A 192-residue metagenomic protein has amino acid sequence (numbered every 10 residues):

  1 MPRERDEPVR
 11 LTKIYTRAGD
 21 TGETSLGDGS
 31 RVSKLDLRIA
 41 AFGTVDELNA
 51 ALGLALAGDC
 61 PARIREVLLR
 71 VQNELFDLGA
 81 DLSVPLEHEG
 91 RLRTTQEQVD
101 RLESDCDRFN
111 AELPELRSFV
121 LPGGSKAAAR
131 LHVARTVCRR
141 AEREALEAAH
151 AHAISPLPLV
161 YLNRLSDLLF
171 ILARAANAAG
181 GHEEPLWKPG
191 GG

Functional and structural regions predicted by a protein language model:
M1-G192: Phosphate/pyrophosphate-binding loop motifs in nucleotide- or prenyl diphosphate-using proteins
